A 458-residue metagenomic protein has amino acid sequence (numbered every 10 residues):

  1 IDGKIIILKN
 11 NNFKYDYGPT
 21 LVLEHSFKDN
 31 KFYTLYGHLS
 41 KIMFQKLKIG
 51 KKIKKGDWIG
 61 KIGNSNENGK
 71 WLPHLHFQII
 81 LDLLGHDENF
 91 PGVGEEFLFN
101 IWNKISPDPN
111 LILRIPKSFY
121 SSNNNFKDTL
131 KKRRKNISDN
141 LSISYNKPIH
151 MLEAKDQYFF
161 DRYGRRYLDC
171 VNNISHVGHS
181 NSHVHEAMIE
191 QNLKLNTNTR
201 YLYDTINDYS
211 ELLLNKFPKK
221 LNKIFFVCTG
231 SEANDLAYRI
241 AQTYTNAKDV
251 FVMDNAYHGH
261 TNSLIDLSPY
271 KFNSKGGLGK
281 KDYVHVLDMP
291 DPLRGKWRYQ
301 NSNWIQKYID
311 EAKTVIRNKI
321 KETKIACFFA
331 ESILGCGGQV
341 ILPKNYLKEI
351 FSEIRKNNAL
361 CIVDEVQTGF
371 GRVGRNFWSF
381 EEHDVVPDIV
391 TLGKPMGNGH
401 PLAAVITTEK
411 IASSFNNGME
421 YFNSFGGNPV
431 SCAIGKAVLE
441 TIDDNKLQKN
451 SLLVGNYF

Functional and structural regions predicted by a protein language model:
I1, H25, H38, H74-H76 (+4 more regions): Histidine-centered active-site/metal-ligand motif
D2, K55, D161-Y163: Residue-level recognition of short loop/turn positions
D2-S40: Zn2+-dependent peptidoglycan hydrolase active-site motif and core
I6-P19, D57-H74: Flexible, gly/ser-rich surface segments that form the specificity/activation loops bordering the active-site cleft
H25, H38, N64, N255 (+1 more regions): Active-site donor-binding loop signature of nucleotide-sugar glycosyltransferases
N30-G56: Short histidine-centered loop motifs in beta-beta connectors
Q45, K51-D57, N64-E67, P73-N123: Acidic, glycine-rich catalytic/binding loops that coordinate metals and/or anionic ligands
N124-F458: Conserved N-terminal phosphate-binding loop of PLP-dependent enzymes in the Aspartate aminotransferase
